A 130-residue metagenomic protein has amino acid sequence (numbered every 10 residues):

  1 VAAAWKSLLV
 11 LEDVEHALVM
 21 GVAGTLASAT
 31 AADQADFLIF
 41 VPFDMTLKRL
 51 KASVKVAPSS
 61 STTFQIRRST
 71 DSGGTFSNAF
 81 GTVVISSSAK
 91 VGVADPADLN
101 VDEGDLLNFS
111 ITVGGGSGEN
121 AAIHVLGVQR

Functional and structural regions predicted by a protein language model:
V1-T30, K55-A57, S61-T63, R67 (+3 more regions): Glycine-rich, low-complexity segments
S28-F43: Short beta-strands within extracellular/lumenal beta-sheet-rich domains
M45, E103-D105: Surface-exposed loop/turn positions
M45-V56: A short beta-strand element within beta-rich, extracytoplasmic domains of secreted/secretory-pathway proteins
K90-E103: Short, surface-exposed tryptophan/glycine-enriched loops that mediate extracellular molecular recognition
F109-G116: Short beta-strand-plus-loop segments that form exposed binding edges in beta-rich domains
G116-A122: Extracellular carbohydrate recognition
